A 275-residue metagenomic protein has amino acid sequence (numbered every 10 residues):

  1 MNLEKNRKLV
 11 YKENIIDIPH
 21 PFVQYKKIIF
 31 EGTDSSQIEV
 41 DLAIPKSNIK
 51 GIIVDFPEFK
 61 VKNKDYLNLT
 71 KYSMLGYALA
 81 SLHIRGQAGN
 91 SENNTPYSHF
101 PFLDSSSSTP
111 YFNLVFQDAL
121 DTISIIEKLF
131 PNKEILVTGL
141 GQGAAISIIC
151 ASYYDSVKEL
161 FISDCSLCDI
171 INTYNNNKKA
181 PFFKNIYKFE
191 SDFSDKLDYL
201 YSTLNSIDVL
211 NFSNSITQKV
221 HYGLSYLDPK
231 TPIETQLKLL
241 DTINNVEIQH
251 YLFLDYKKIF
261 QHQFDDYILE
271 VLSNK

Functional and structural regions predicted by a protein language model:
K5-S47: N-terminal cap/lid segment of alpha/beta-hydrolase-fold proteins
V40-L42, I49-E58: Short beta-strand element of the alpha/beta-hydrolase
T70-K71, A78-Q117: Cap/lid segment of the alpha/beta-hydrolase catalytic domain
Q117-K133: Conserved acidic catalytic loop of the alpha/beta-hydrolase fold
T138-S147: Gly/Ala-rich beta-loop-alpha elbow adjacent to hydrolase catalytic centers
I149-F193: Hydrolase active-site cap/lid region
I216, Y222-L224: Short beta-strand/loop motif that positions the catalytic acidic residue of the alpha/beta-hydrolase fold
K230-I233, L237-K275: C-terminal catalytic histidine-bearing segment of alpha/beta-hydrolase fold enzymes
